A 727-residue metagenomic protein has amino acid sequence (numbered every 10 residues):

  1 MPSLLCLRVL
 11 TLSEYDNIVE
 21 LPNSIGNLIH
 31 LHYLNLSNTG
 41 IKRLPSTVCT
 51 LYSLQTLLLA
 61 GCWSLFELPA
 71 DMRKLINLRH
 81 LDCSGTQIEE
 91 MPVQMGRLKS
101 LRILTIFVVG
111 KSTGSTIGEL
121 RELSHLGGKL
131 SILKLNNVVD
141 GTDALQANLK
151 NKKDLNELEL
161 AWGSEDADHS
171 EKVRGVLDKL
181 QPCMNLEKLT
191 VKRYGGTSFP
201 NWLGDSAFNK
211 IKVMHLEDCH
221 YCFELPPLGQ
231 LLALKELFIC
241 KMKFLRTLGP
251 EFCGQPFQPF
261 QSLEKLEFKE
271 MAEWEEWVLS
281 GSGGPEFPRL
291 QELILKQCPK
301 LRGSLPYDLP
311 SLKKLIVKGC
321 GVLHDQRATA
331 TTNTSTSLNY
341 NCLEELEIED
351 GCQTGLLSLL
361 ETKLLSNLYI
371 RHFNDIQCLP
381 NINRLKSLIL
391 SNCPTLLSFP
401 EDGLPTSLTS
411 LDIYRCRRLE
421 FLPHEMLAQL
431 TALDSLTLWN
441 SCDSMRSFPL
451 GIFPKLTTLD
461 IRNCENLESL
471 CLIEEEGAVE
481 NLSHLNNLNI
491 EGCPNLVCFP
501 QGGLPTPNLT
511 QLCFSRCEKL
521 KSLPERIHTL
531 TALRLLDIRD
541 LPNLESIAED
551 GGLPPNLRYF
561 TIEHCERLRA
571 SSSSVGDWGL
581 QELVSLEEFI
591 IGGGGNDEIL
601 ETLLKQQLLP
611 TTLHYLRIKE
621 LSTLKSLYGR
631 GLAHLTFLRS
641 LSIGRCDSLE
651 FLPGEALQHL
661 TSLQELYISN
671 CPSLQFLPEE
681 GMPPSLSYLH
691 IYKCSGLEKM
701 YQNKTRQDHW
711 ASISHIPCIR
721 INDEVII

Functional and structural regions predicted by a protein language model:
M1-T113, R121-V139, K150-S170, Q181-S198 (+19 more regions): Predominantly recognizes leucine-rich repeat
D143-N148: A substrate-engagement module of RecA-like helicase motors
